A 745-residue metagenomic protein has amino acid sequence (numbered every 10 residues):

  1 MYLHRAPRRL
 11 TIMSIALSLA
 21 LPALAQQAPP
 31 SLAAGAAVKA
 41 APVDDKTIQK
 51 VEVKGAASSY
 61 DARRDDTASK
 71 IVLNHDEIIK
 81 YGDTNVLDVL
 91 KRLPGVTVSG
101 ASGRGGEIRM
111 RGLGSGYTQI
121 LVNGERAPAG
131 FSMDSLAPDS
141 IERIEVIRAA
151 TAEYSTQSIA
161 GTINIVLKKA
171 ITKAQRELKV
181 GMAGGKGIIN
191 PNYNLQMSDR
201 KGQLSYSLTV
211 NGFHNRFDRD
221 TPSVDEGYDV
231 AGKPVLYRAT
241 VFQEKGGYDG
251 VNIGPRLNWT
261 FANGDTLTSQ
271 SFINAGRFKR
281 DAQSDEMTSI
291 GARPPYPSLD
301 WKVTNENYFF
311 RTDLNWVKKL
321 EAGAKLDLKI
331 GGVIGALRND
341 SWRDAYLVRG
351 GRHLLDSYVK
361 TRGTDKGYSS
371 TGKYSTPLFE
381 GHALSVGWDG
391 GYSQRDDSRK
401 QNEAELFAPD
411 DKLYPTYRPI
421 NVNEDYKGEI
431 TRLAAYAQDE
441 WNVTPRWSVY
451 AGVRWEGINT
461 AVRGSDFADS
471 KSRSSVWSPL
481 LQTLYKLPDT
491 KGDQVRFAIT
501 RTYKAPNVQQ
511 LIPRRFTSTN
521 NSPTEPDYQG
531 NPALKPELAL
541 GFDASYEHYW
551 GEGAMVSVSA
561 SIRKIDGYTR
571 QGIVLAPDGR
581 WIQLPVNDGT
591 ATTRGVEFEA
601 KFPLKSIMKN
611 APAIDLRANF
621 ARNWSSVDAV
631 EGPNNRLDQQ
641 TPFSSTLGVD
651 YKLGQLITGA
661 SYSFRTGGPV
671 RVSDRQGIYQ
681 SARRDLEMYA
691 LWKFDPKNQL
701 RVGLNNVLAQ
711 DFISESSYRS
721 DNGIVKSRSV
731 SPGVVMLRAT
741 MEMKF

Functional and structural regions predicted by a protein language model:
Y2, F497, L540, K605 (+2 more regions): Conserved C-terminal beta-signal and adjacent last beta-strands/turns of outer-membrane beta-barrel proteins
K50-Y81, G106-R109, S115-T118, I171: N-terminal periplasmic "start-of-domain" segments of outer-membrane beta-barrel proteins
V86-V89, G106-R109, V146, S158-V180 (+1 more regions): N-terminal periplasmic accessory domains that precede and gate Gram-negative outer-membrane beta-barrel machines
L87-E125: Extracytoplasmic beta-strand/coil segments of soluble accessory domains associated with Gram-negative outer-membrane
V98, R109, E125-A150: Short acidic/polar hinge/loop motifs at secondary-structure boundaries that mediate gating or recognition
W301, N305-F309, E424-T431, R501-S557 (+4 more regions): Outer-membrane beta-barrel signature, preferentially recognizing the C-terminal barrel domain of Gram-negative
A336, N459, K471, Y485-G541 (+4 more regions): Surface-exposed extracellular loop regions of Gram-negative outer-membrane beta-barrel proteins, predominantly
T444, V449, M555-T569, I582-V670: Gram-negative outer-membrane beta-barrel transporters
